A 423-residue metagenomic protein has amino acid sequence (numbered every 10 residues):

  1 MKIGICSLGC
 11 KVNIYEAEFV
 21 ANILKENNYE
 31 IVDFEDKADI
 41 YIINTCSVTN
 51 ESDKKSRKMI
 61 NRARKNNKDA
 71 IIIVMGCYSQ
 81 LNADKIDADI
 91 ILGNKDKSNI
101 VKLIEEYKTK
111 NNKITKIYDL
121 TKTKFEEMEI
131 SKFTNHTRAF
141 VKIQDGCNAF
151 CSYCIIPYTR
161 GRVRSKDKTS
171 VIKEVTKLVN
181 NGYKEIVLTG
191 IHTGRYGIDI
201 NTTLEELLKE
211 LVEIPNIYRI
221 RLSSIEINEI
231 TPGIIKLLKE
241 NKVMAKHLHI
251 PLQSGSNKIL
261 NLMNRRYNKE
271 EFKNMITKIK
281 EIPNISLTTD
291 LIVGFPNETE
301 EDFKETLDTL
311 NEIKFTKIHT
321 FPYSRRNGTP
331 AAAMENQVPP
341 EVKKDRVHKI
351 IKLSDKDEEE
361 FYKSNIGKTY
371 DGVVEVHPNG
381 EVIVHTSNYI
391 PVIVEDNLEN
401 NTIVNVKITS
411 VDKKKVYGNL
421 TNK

Functional and structural regions predicted by a protein language model:
M1-G194, G233, M244, L248 (+5 more regions): Proteins enriched for Cys/Gly/acidic motifs involved in redox and nucleic-acid/cofactor modification
C6, T189-I191, S223-I225, P251-Q253 (+5 more regions): Generic beta-strand/beta-sheet core signal
I72-G76, L81-N82, I86, N180-E300 (+1 more regions): Conserved SAM/AdoMet-binding glycine-rich loop
S98, A149, G194, N228 (+4 more regions): Glycine-centered loop/turn positions within well-structured domains that cap or flank conserved ligand/cofactor-binding
T134-H136, C147-N148, M244, S254 (+5 more regions): Short flexible coil/turn linkers enriched for glycine and charged/polar residues that connect secondary-structure
P322-N336: Aromatic/acidic polysaccharide-binding cleft in carbohydrate-active enzymes
A333-K423: Terminal RNA-binding accessory module
